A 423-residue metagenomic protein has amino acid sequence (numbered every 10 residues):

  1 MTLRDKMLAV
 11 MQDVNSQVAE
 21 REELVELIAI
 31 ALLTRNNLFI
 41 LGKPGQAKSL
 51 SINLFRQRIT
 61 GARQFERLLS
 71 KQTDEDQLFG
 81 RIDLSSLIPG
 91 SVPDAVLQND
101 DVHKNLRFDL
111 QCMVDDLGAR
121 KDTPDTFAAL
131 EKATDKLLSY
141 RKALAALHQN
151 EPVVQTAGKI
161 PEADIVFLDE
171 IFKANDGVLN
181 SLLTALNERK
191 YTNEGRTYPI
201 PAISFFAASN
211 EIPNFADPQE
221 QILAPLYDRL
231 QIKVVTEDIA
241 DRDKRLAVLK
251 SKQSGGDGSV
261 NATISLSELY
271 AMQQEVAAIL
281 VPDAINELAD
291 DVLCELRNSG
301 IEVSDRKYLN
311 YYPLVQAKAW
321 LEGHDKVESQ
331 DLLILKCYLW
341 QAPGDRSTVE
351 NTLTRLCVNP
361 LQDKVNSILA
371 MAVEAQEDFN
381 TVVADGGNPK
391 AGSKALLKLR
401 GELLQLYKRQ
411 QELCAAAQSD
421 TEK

Functional and structural regions predicted by a protein language model:
T2-K43: Pre-Walker A (pre-P-loop) alpha-helix and adjacent loop at the N terminus of AAA/AAA+ ATPase modules, a conserved
R4, V18-E22, G45, L68 (+12 more regions): Conserved phosphate/pyrophosphate-binding and hydrolysis machinery centered on Walker-type P-loop NTPases, extending
L27-A31, I82-K121, F127-V166: Conserved alpha-helical scaffold flanking the Walker A/P-loop in AAA+ ATPase domains
A29-S70: Walker A/P-loop
R58-S91, V96: AAA+/P-loop NTPase substrate/partner-engagement loops
E66, S85-G90, A143-L144, H148-E151 (+3 more regions): Canonical AAA+ ATPase core
K252-V349: Basic, amphipathic alpha-helical bundle interface domains used for macromolecular binding and assembly
W320-K423: C-terminal engagement/docking regions of AAA+ P-loop ATPases
